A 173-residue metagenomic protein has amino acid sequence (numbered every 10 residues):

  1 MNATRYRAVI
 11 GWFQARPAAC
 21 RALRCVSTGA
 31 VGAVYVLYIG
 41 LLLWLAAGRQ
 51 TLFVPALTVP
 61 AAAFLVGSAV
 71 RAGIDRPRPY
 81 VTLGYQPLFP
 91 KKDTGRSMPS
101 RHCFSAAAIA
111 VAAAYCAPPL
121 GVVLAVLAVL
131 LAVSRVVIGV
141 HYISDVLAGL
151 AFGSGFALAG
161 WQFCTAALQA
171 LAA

Functional and structural regions predicted by a protein language model:
M1-Y38, T51, G67-G95, A173: N-terminal transmembrane-helix/juxtamembrane module of multi-pass inner/ER membrane proteins
A18-C20, G48-L52, P79-Y80, A117-V123 (+1 more regions): Membrane-helix interface segments
G29, A33-V36, A56-L57, L120-V126: Alpha-helical transmembrane segments
I39, V59-A63, G149, G153 (+1 more regions): Hydrophobic alpha-helical membrane-embedded or membrane-associated segments
L41-V66: Interfacial segments of alpha-helical transmembrane regions
T58-R71, V122-S134: Small-polar-interrupted transmembrane alpha-helices in polytopic inner-membrane proteins
F64-S68, A72, S154-W161: Transmembrane alpha-helical segments of multi-pass membrane transport proteins and ion-pumping complexes
G84-A173: Membrane-embedded catalytic cores of phosphoryl/pyrophosphoryl-handling enzymes
